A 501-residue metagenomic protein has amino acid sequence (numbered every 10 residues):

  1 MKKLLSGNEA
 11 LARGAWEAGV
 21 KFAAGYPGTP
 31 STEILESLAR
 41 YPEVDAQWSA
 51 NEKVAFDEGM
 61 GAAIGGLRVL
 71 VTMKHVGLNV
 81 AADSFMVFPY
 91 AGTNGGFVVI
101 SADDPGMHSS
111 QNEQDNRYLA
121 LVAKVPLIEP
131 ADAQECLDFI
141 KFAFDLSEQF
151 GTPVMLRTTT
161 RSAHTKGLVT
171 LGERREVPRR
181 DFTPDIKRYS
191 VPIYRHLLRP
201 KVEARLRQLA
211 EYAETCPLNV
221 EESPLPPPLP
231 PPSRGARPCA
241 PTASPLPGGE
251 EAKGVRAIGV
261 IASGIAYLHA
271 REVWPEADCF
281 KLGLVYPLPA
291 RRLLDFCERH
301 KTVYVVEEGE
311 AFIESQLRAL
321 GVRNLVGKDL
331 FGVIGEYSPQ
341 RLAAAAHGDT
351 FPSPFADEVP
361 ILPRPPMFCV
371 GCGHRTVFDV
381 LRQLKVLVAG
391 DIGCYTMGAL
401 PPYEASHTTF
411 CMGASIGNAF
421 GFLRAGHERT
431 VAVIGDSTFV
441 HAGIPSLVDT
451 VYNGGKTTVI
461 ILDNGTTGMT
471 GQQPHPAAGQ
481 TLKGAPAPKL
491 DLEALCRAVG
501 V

Functional and structural regions predicted by a protein language model:
M1-A133, R161, F312-E314, A319-E428: Thiamine diphosphate
M1-N8, A18, P130-P226, G254-F368 (+2 more regions): Flexible, low-complexity linker and terminal segments
S37-E43, R271-F280, A494-G500: Short helix-loop-beta junction
E43-A50, A91-A102, R179-K187, G454-G465 (+1 more regions): A glycine-rich helix N-cap at a beta->alpha junction
T72-M73, V98-A102, M155-T159, I261-A262 (+4 more regions): Short beta-strand segments
D104-P153, T159, D185, I193-Y194 (+2 more regions): Conserved thiamine diphosphate
S109, A399-V501: Thiamine diphosphate
L225-V255: Intrinsic disorder/low-complexity segments
